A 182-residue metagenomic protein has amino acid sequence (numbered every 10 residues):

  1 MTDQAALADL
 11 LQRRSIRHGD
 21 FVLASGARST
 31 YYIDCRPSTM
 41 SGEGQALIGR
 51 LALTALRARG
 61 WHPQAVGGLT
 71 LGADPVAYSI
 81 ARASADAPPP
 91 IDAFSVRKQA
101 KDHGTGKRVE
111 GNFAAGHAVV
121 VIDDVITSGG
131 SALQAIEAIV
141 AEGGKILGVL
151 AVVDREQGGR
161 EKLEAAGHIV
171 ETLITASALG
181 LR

Functional and structural regions predicted by a protein language model:
M1-G60: Active-site-facing substrate-recognition patch
T2-L10, E137-R182: PRPP-dependent phosphoribosyltransferase catalytic core
A52-P63, I136, V140-E142: Phosphate/pyrophosphate-binding loops at sites that engage ATP/ADP/AMP, CoA/4′-phosphopantetheine, polyphosphate
W61-G72, L150: Short glycine-rich phosphate-binding loop at a beta-alpha junction
Q64, H117, L147: Conserved acidic residues
V76-V120, S128-L133: Short, glycine/charge-rich flexible loops or terminal/linker lids adjacent to PRPP-binding catalytic cores
V125-I136, G158: Acidic, divalent-metal-coordinating active-site segment for phosphoryl/phosphodiester hydrolysis, typified by short
